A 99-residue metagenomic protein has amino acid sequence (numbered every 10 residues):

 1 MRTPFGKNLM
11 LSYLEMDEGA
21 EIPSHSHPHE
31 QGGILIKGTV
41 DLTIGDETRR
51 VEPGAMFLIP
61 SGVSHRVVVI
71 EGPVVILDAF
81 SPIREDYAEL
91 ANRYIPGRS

Functional and structural regions predicted by a protein language model:
M1-P23, D78-A79: A short glycine-rich, His/Asp/Glu-containing loop-to-beta-strand
M10, R66-S99: Double-stranded beta-helix
M10, T39-D41, T48, S64 (+1 more regions): Structural motif
E15-D17, H27-L42: Short, conserved beta-strand element in jelly-roll/cupin
I22-Q31, V63: Histidine-centered catalytic micro-motifs
S24, L42-T43, I59, H65-I70: Short beta-strand His + acidic residue motifs that chelate non-heme Fe in jelly-roll/DSBH and cupin folds
T39, M56-P60, R93: A beta-strand edge to alpha-helix "cap/lid" segment located at domain peripheries
D46-S61: Short acidic-glycine-tyrosine-enriched beta hairpin
